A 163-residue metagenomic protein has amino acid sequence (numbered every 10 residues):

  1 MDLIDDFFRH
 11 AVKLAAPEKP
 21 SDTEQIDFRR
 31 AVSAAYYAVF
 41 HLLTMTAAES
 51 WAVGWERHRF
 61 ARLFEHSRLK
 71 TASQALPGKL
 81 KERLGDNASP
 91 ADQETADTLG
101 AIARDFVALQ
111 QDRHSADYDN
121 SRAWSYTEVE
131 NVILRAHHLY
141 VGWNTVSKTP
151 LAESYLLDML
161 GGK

Functional and structural regions predicted by a protein language model:
M1-K163: Terminal alpha-helical segments
